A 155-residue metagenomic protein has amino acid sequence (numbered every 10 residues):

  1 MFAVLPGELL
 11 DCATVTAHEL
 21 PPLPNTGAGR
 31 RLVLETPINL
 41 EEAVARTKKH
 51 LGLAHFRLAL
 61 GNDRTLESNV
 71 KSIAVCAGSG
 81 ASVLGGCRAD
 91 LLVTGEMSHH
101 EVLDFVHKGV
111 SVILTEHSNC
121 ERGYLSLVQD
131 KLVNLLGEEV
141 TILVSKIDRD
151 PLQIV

Functional and structural regions predicted by a protein language model:
M1-V155: Hydrophobic structural segments
